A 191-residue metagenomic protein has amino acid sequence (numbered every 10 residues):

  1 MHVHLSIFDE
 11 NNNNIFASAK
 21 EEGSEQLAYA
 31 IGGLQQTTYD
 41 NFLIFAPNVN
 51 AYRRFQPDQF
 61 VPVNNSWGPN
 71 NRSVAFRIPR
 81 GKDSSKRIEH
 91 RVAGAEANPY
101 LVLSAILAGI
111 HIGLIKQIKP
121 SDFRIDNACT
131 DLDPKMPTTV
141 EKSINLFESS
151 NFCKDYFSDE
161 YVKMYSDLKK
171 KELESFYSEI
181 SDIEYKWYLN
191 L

Functional and structural regions predicted by a protein language model:
M1-P120, R124, A128-D133: Active-site capping/gating regions of soluble enzymes
A128-L191: Acidic, glycine-enriched catalytic cores built around paired aspartates
